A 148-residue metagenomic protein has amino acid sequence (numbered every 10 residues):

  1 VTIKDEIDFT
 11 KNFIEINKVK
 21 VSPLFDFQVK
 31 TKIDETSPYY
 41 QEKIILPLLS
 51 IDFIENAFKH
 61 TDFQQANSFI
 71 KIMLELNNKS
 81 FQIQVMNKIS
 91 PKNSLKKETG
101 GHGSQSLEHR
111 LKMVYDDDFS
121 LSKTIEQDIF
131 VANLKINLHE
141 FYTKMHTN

Functional and structural regions predicted by a protein language model:
V1-V131, K135: Two-component histidine phosphotransfer core
I136-N148: C-terminal end segment of the histidine kinase catalytic
